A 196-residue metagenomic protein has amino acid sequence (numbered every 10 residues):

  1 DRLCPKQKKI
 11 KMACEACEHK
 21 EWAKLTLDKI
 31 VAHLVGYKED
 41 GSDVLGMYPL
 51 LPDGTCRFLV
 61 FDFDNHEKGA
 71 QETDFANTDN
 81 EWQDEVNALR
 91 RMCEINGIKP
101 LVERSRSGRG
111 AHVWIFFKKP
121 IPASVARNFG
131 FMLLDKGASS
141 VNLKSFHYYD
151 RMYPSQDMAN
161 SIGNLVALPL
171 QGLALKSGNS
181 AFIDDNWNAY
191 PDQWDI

Functional and structural regions predicted by a protein language model:
D1-R109, F116-M132: Signature for HUH/AEP ssDNA processing cores
V44-Q83, K118-I196: DNA replication initiation modules
